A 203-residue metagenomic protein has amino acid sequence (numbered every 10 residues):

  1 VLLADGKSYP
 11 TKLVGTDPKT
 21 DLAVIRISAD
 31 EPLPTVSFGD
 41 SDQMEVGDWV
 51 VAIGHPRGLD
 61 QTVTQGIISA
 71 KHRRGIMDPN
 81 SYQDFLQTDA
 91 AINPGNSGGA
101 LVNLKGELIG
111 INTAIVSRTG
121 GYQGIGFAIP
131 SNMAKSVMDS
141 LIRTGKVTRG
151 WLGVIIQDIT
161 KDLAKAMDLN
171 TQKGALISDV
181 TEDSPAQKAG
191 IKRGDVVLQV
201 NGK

Functional and structural regions predicted by a protein language model:
V1-R193, Q199-K203: Serine-dependent protease modules
